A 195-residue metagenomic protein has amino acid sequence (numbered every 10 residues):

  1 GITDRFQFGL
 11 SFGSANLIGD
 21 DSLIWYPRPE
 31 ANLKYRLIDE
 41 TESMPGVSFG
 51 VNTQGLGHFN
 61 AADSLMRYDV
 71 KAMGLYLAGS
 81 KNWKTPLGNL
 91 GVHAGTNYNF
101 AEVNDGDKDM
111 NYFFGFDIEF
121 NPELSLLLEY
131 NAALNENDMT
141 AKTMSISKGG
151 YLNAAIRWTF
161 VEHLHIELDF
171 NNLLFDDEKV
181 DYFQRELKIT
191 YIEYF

Functional and structural regions predicted by a protein language model:
G1-L90, N97-F100, E119-S125, E129-F195: Transmembrane beta-barrel domains of Gram-negative outer membranes and organellar outer membranes
F116: Mobile, glycine-rich extracellular loop/lid and propeptide segments that shape or gate substrate/ligand access
